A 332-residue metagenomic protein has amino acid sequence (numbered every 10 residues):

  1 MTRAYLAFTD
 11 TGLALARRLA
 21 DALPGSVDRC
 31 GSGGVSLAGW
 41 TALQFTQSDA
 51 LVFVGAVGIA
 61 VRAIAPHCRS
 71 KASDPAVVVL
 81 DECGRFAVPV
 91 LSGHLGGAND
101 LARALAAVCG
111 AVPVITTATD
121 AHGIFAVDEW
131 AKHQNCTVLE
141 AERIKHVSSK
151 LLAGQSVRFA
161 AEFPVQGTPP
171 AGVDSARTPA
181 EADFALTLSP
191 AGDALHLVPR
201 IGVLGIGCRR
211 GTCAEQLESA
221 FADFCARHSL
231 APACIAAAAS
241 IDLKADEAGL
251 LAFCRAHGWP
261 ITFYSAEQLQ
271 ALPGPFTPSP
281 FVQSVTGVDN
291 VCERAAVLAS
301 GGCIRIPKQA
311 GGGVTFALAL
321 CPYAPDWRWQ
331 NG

Functional and structural regions predicted by a protein language model:
M1-S26, R305-P307, G312, A319 (+1 more regions): N-terminal basic/disordered segments at the start of proteins
R3, G123, D223, Y264 (+1 more regions): Catalytic phosphate-donor-binding core of small-molecule kinases
G12-R18, G34-S36, Q44-N99, A104-V108 (+3 more regions): Conserved mixed alpha/beta catalytic, RNA-binding, or beta-rich assembly cores of soluble enzyme, regulatory
L23, C109, A256-H257: Short, structured coil segments at secondary-structure junctions
G25-S36: A short beta-strand-loop structural module common to alpha/beta enzyme folds
G39-D49, R294-G301: Conserved phosphate-binding catalytic cores of ATP/NTP-utilizing and phosphoryl-transfer enzymes
I241-A296, S300-I304, K308-V314: C-terminal non-catalytic interaction/assembly regions of soluble proteins
